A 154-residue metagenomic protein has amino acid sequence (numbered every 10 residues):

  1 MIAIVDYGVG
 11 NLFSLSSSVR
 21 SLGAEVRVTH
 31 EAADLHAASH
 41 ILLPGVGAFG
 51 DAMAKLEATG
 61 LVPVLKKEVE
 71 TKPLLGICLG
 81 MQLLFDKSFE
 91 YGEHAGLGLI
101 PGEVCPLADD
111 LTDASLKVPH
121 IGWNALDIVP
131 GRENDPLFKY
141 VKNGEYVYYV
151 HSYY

Functional and structural regions predicted by a protein language model:
I2-A24: N-terminal beta1-alpha1 ligand-phosphate binding loop
S21-V28, L56-T59, A125-R132: Short gly/ser/thr-rich secondary-structure transition/capping motifs
V26-A37: Short acidic low-complexity segments
L35-G45: Short acidic/histidine-rich motifs immediately flanking catalytic phosphotransfer sites in two-component signaling
G47-G122: Cysteine-nucleophile active-site neighborhood
E103-Y154: Amide-donor transfer/coupling interface in amidating biosynthetic enzymes
